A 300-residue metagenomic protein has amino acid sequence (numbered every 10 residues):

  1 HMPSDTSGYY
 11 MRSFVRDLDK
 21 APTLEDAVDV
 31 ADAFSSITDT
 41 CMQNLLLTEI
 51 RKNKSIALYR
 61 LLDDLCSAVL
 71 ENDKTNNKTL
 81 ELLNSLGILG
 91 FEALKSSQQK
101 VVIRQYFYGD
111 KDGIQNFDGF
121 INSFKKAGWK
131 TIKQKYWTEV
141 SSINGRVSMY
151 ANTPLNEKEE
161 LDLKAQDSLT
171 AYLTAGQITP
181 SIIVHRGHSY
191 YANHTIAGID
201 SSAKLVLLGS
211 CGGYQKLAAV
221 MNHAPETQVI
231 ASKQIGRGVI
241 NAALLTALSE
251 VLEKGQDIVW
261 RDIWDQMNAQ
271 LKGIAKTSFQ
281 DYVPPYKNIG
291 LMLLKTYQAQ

Functional and structural regions predicted by a protein language model:
H1-E139: Non-catalytic propeptide/linker segments at domain boundaries
A27-D32, S96-Y106, V147-M149, S181-I182 (+2 more regions): Hydrophobic beta-strand segments of well-ordered beta-sheets in folded domains
V102-D112, P154-L163, L205-G209: Second-shell loop/turn segments in exported
W137-L161: Low-complexity, serine/threonine/proline-enriched polar segments
K164-T179: Short, well-structured alpha-helical segments in soluble
A175-K254: Catalytic cores of nucleophile-dependent amide-cleaving enzymes
W260-Q300: Caspase-like cysteine protease fold
